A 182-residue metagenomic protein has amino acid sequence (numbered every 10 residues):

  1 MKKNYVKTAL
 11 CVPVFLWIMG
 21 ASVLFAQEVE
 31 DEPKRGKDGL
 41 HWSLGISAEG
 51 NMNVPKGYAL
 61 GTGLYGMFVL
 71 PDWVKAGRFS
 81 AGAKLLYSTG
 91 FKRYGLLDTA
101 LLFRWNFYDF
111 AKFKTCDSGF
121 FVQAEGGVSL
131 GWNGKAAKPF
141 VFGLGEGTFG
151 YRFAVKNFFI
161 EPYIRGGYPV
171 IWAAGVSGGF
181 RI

Functional and structural regions predicted by a protein language model:
M1-D38: Cleavable N-terminal export/targeting peptides
F25-K75, Y87-S88, G175, G179-R181: Short glycine/proline- and aromatic-enriched beta-strand/turn motifs that initiate or cap beta-hairpins
Q27-H41, P71-F79, R93, Y108-G119 (+1 more regions): Short loop/turn motifs that connect adjacent beta-strands in outer-membrane beta-barrel proteins
E30, K37, A76-R78, Y87 (+2 more regions): Predominantly the C-terminal beta-signal and adjacent terminal strand-loop region of outer-membrane beta-barrel
P33-R35, E49-G57, S88-Y94, F113 (+2 more regions): Outer-membrane beta-barrel domain signature
D38-L44, K56-T62, F79, R93-T99 (+4 more regions): Residues that define the transmembrane beta-barrel architecture of outer-membrane proteins
W42-V54, R78-T89, V122-L130, N157-P169: Transmembrane beta-strand segments that form the barrel wall of outer-membrane beta-barrel proteins
T62-G66, T99-F103, Y108, G147-F149 (+2 more regions): Membrane-embedded beta-strands of outer-membrane beta-barrel proteins, especially the hydrophobic/small aromatic
